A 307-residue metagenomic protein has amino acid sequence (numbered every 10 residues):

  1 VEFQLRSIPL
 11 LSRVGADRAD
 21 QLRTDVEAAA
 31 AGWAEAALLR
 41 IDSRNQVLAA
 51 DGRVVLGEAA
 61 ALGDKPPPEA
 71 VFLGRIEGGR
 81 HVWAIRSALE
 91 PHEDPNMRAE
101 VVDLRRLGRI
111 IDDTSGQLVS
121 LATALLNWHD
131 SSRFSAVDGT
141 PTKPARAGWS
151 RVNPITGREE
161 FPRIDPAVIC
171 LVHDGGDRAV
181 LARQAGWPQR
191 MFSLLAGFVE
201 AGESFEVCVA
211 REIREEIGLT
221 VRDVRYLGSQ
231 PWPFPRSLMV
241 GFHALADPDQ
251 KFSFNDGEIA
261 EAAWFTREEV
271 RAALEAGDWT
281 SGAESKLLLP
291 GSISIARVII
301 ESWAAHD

Functional and structural regions predicted by a protein language model:
V1-S132, K143, W187-F192, N255-D307: Nudix hydrolase/Nudix homology domain
I41, R75, V172, A244-A246: Hydrophobic side chains in beta-strands
S120-L171: Cys/His-rich short segments
A147, I164-D165, S193, R236-S237 (+1 more regions): Short glycine/proline-enriched turns and hinge-like loops at secondary-structure junctions
R151-S193, F198, T220-V221, A246: N-terminal strand-loop-strand
V168, V240, A260: Change "...and in nucleic-acid phosphodiester-cleaving endonucleases..." to "...and in nucleic-acid processing enzymes
S193-G228, F242: The catalytic Nudix box helix
Q230-S253: Active-site-adjacent beta-strand/loop module that shapes the phosphate/pyrophosphate-binding cleft
